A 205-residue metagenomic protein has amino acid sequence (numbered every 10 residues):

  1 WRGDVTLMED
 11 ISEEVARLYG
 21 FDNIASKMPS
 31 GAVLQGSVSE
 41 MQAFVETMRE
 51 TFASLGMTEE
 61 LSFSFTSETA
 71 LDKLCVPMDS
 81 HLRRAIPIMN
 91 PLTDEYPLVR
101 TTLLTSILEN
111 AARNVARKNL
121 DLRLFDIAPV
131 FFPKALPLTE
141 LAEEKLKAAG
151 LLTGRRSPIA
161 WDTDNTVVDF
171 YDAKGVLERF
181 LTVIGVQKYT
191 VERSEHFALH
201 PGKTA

Functional and structural regions predicted by a protein language model:
W1-A205: Extended beta-strand-rich architecture
